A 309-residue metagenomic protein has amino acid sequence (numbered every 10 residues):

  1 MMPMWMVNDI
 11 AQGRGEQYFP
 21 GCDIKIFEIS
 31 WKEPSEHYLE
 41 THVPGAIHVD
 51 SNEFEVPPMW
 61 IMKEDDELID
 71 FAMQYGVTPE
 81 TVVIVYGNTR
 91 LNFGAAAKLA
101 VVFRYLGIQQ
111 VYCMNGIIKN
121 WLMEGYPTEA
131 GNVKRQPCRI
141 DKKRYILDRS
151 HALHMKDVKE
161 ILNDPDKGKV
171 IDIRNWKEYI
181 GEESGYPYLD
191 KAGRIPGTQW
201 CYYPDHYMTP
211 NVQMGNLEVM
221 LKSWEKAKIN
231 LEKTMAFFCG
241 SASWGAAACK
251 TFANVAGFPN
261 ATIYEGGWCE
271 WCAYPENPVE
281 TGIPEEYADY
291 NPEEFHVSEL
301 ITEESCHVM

Functional and structural regions predicted by a protein language model:
M1-M309: Cytosolic catalytic domains that perform sulfur/thiol-centered chemistry
